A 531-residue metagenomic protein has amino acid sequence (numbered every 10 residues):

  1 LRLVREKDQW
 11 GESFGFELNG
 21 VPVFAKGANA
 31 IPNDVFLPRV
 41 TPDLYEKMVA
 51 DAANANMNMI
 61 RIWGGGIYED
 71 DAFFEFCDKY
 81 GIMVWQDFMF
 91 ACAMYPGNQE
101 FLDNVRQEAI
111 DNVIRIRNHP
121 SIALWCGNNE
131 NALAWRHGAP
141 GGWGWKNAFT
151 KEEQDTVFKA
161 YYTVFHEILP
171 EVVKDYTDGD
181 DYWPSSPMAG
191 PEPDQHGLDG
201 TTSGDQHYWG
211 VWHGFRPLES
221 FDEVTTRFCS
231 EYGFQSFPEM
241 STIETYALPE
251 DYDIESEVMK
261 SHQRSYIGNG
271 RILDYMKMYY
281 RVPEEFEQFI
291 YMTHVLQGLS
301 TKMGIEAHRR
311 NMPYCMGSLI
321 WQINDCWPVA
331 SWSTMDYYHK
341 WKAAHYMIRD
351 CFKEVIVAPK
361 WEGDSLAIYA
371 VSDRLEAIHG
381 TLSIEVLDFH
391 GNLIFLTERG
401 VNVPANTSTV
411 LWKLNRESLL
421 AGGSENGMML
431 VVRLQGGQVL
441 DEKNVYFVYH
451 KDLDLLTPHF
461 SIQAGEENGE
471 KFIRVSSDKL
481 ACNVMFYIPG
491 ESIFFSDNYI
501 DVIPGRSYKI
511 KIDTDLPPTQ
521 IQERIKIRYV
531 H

Functional and structural regions predicted by a protein language model:
L1-A93, F101-L124, K260, R264-V295: Active-site-adjacent substrate/metal-binding segments within catalytic domains of carbohydrate-active enzymes
L1-I60, G200, R310-N311, C315 (+2 more regions): Secreted/periplasmic carbohydrate-active enzymes, especially glycoside hydrolases
R2-L3, I31-V35, I67-D70, A91-M94 (+9 more regions): Flexible loop/turn segments at secondary-structure boundaries
A30-P32, G64, N129, S186 (+2 more regions): Residues that line or immediately flank small-molecule/substrate-binding pockets and catalytic motifs
A52, V105, A109-N112, L169 (+4 more regions): Hydrophobic alpha-helical packing residues
F74-F76, Q99-E100, A139-G142, G197-L198 (+2 more regions): Short, glycine/charged-enriched secondary-structure capping and boundary segments
K79, Y95-E192, L299, Y338-K342: Active-site neighborhood of glycoside hydrolase catalytic domains
W125, A132, V164, E171-I378: Substrate-binding clefts and catalytic carboxylate motifs of secreted carbohydrate-active enzymes
